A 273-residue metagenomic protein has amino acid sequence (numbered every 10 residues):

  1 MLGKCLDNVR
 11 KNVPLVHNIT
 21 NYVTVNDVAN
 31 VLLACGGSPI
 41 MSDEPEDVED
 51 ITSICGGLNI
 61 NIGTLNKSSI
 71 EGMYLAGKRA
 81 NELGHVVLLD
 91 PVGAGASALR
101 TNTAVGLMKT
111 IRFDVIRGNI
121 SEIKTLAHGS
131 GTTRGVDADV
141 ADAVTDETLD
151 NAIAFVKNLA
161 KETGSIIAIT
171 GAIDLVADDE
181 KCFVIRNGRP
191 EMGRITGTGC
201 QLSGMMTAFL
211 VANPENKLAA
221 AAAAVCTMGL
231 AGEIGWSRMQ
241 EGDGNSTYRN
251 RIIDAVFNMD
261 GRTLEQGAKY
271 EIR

Functional and structural regions predicted by a protein language model:
L2-D7, K11, E82, A96 (+8 more regions): N-terminal loops that bind phosphate or other acidic moieties and the adjacent beta-alpha structural core
L2-L89: Conserved N-terminal subdomain of the carbohydrate kinase-like
P14-N18, N30, G37-I40, G56-N59 (+8 more regions): Structural motif
S69-G118: Glycine/small-residue-rich loop that forms an oxyanion/phosphate-binding "nest" at active or ligand-binding sites
T101-C182: Conserved phosphate/ATP/ADP-binding segment of small-molecule kinases
A160, I166-A221, M259-R273: Conserved phosphate-binding/catalytic region of the ribokinase-like
T196, M205-Y248: Conserved post-catalytic alpha-helical subdomain immediately downstream of the catalytic base and nucleotide-binding
L230-R273: Charged C-terminal helix
